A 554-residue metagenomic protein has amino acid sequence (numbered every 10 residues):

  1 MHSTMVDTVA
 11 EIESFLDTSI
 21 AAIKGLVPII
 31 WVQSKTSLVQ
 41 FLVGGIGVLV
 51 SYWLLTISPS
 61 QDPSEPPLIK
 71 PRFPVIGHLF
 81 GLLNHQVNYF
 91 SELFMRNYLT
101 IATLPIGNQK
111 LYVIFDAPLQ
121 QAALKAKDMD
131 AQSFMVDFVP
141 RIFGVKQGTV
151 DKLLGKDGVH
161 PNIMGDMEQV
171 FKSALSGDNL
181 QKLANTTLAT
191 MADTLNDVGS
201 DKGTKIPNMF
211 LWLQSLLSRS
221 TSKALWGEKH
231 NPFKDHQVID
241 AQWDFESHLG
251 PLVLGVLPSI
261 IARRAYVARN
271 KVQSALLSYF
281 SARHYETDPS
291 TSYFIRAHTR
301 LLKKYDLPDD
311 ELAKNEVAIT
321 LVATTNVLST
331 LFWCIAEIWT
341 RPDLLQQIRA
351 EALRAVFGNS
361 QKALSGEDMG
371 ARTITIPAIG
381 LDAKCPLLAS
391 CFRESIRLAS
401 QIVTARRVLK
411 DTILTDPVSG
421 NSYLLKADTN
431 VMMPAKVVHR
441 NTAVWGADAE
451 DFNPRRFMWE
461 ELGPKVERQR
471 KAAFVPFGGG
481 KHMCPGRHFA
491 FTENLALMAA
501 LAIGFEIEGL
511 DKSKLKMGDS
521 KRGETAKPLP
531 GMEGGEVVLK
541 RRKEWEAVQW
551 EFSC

Functional and structural regions predicted by a protein language model:
H2-E11, A21-K24, I29-Q33, K527-C554: C-terminal helix/juxtamembrane-tail motif
V6-G155: N-terminal membrane-proximal hinge/A-helix region immediately C-terminal to the signal-anchor transmembrane segment
L54-S64, Y112-L119, F134-M191, L195 (+3 more regions): Cytochrome P450
F80-E92, K362-N421: Conserved cytochrome P450 K-helix E-x-x-R motif and the immediately C-terminal K′/meander segment
L180-L331: Cytochrome P450 heme-thiolate monooxygenase catalytic core
H298-F357, S395, G486, N494: Central I-helix of cytochrome P450 enzymes
L344, R470, R487-P528, M532: Cytochrome P450 heme-binding "Cys pocket" and the immediately downstream C-terminal segment
A427, M433-P464: Conserved cytochrome P450 K-helix/beta-meander segment immediately N-terminal to the heme-binding cysteine loop
